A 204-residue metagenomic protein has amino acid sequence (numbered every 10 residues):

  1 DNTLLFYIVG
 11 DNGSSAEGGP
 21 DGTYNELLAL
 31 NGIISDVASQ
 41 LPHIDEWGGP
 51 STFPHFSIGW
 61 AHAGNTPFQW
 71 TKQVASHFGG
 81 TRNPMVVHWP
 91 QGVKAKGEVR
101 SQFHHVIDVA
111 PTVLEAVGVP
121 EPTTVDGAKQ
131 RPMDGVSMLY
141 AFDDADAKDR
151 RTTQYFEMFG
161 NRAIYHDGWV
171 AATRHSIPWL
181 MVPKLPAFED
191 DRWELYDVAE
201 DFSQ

Functional and structural regions predicted by a protein language model:
D1, D11, D108, G118 (+2 more regions): Acidic active-site catalytic centers that drive phospho-/nucleotidyl reactions and related ester hydrolyses
N2-T3, H88-H166: Polar, surface-exposed loop/tail segments that function as active-site lids or cofactor/substrate-recognition elements
T3-W89, I177, M181-P183: Histidine-centered active-site microenvironments of extracellular/periplasmic hydrolases and transferases
P20-D21, V117-T124, A171-W179: Short regulatory "switch" loops immediately downstream of catalytic or recognition motifs within protein catalytic
Y24-L28, V87, H104-D108, V125 (+2 more regions): Short, low-complexity, polar/charged sequence segments that are solvent-exposed and flexible
A63, F68-T81, F156-Q204: C-terminal, low-complexity/hydrophilic appendages and adjacent surface loops of extracellular/periplasmic anionic
